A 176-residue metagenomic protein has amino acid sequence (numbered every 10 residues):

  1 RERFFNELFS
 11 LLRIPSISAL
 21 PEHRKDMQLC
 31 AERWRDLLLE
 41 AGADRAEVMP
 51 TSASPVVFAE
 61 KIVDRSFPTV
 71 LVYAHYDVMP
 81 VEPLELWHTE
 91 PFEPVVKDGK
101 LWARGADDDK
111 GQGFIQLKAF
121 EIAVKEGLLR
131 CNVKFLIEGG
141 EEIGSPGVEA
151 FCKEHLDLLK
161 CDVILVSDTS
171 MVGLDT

Functional and structural regions predicted by a protein language model:
R1-G105, A123-R130: Acidic/His- and Gly-rich active-site-bordering loop/insert found across diverse amide/peptide-bond hydrolases
D107-T176: Acidic/histidine-rich catalytic neighborhood of metal-dependent amide-processing enzymes
